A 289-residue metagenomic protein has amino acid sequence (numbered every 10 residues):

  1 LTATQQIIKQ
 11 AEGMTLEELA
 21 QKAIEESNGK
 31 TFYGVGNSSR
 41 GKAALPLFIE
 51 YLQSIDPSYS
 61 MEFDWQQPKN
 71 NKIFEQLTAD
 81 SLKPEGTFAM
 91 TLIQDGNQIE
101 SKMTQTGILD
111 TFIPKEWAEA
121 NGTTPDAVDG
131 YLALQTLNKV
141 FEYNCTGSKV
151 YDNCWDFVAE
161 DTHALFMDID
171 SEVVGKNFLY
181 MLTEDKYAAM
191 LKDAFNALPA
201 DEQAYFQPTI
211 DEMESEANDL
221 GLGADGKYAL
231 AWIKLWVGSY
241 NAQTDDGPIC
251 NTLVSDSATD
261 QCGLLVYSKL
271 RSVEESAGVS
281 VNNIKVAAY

Functional and structural regions predicted by a protein language model:
L1-S27, I210: N-terminal low-complexity, Pro/Thr/Ser-rich intrinsically disordered segments that act as propeptides or flexible
L16-N28, S38-S60, F141, V273-E275: Short, polar/charged alpha-helical segment
K22, Q76-D80, T252, D256: CheY-like receiver
K30-E50, F63-T78, G86-C250: Extracytoplasmic ligand-binding site segments that recognize negatively charged/polar headgroups
S58-S60, E85-F88, V279-N282: Short helix-terminating capping/connector loops at secondary-structure junctions
M61-W65, I284-V286: Generic structural signal for residues in well-ordered beta-strands
D80-M90, S257-C262: Periplasmic binding protein-like
A224-L230, V237-Y289: Extracytoplasmic/periplasmic substrate-binding proteins
